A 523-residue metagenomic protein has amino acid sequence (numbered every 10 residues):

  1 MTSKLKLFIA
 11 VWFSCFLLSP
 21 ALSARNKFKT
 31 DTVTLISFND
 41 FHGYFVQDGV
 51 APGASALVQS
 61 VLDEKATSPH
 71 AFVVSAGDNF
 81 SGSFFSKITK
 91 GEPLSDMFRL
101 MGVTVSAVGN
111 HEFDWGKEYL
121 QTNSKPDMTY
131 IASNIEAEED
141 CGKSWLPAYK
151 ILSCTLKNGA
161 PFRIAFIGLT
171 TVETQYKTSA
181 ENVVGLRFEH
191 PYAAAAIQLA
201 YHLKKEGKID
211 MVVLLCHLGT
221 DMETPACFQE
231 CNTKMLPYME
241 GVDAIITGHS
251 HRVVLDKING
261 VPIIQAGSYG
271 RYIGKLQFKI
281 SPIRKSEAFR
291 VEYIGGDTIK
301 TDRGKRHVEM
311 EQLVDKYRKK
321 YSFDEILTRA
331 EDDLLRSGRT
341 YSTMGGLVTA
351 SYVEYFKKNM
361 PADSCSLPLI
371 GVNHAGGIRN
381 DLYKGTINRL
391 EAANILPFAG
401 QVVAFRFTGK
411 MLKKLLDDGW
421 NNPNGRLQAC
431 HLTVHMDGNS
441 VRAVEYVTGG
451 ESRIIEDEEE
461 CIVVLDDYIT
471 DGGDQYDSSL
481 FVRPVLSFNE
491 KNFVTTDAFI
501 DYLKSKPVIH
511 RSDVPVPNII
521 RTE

Functional and structural regions predicted by a protein language model:
M1-K27: Bacterial Sec-dependent N-terminal signal peptides
K6-F8, N259, S281, I520: Residue-level detector of intrinsically disordered/flexible regions characterized by low predicted structural confidence
I9, P20-S23, H70, D243 (+1 more regions): Residue-level detector of intrinsically disordered, flexible termini and proteolytic processing junctions
A10, P225-A226, S440, V447: Low-complexity, intrinsically disordered or weakly predicted helical/coil tracts enriched in serine/threonine
R25-T298, T343-Y355, A362-G371, V402-R406 (+2 more regions): Acidic, metal/ion-coordinating pockets
F28-T34, Y44-V46, V58-A66, L100 (+4 more regions): Catalytic centers of hydrolytic enzymes
